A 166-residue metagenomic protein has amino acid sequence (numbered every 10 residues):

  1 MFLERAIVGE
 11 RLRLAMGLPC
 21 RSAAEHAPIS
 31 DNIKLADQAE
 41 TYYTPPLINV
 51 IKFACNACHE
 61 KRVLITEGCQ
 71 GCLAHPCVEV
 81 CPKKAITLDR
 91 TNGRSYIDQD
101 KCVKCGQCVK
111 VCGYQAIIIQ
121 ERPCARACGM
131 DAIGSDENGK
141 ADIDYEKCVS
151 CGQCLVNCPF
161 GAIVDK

Functional and structural regions predicted by a protein language model:
M1-A127, D131-G139, K147, L155-N157 (+1 more regions): Ferredoxin-type iron-sulfur electron-transfer modules and their immediate structural context
D142: Conserved non-cysteine loop/helix-boundary elements of the Radical SAM core domain that shape
